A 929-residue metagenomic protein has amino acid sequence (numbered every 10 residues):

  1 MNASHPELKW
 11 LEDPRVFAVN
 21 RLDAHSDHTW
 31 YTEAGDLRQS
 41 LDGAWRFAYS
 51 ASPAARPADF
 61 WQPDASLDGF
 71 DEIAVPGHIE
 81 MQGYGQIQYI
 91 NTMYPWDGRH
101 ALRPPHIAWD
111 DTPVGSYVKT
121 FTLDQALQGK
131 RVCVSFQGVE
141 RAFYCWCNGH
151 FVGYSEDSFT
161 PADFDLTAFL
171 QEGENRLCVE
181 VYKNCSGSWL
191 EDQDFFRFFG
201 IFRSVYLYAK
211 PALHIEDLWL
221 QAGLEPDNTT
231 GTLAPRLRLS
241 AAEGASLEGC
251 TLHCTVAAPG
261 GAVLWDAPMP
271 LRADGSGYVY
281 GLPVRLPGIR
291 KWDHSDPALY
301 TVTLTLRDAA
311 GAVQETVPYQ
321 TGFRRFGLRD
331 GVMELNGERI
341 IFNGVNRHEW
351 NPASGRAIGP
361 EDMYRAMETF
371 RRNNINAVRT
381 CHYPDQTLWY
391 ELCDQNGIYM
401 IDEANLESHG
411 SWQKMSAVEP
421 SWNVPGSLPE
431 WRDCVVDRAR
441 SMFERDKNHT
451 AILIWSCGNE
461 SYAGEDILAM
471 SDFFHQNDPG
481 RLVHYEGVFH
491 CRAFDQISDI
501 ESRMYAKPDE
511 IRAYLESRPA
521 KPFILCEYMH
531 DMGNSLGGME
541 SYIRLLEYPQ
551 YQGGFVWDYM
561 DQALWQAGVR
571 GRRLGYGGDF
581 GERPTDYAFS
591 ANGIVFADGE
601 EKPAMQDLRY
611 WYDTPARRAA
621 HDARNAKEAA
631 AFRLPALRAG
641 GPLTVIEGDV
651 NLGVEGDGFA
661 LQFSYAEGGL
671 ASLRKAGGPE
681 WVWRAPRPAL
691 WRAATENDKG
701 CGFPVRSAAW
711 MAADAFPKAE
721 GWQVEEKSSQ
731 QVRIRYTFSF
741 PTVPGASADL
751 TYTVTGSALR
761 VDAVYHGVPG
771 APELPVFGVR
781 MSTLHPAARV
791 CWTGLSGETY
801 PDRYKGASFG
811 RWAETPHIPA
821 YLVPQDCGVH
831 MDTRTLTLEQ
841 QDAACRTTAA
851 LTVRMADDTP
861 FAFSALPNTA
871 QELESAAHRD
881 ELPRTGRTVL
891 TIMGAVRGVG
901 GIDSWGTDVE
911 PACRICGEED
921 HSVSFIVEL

Functional and structural regions predicted by a protein language model:
M1-E33, H150, W189, V313-P635: Extended substrate-binding grooves/exosites of carbohydrate-active enzymes
N2-V16, H25-D27, T32, R46-S50 (+7 more regions): Accessory beta-strand-rich segments of carbohydrate-active enzymes
H78-I107, E156-S158, L166-G231, P235 (+10 more regions): An acidic-aromatic loop/edge-strand motif
E80-Q82, Q88-I90, K183, D293 (+1 more regions): Beta-strand/loop-rich accessory regions of lumenal/periplasmic or secreted enzymes, predominantly carbohydrate-active
Y117-K119, T160-F164, G277-V284, H921: Short strand-edge motifs at loop-to-beta-strand transitions and within beta-strands of extracellular beta-rich domains
W146-V152, P259, N336, D657 (+1 more regions): Short strand-turn-strand beta-turns centered on an Asx-Gly dipeptide
A168-E174, R238-G327: Extended acidic/polar, glycine-enriched regions that form or flank non-catalytic beta-rich accessory modules
A212-E243, D607-V650, A763: Surface beta-strand/loop "capping" patches
